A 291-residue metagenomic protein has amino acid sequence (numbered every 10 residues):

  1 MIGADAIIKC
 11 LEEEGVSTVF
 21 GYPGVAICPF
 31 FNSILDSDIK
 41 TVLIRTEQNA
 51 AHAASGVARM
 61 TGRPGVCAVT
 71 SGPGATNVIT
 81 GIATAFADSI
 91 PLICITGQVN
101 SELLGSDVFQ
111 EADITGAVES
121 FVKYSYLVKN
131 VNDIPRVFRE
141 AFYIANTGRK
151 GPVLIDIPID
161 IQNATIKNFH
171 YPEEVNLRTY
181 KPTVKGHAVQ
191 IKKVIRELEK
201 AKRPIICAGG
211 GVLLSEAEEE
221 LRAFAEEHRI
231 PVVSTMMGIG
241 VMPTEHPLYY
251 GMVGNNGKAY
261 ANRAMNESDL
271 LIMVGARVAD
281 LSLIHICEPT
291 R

Functional and structural regions predicted by a protein language model:
M1-C287, R291: N-terminal alpha/beta PP-like core and its mobile active-site loop of ThDP/TPP-dependent enzymes
